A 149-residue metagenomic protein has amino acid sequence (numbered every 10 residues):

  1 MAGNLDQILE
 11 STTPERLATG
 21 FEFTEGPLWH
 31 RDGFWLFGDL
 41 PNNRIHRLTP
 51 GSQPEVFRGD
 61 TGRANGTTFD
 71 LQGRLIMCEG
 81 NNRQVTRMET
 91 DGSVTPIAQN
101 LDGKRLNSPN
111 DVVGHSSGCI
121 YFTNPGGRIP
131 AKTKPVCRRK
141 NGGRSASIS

Functional and structural regions predicted by a protein language model:
M1-S149: Sequence-structural signature of mature extracellular/luminal beta-sheet repeat domains, prominently beta-propellers
